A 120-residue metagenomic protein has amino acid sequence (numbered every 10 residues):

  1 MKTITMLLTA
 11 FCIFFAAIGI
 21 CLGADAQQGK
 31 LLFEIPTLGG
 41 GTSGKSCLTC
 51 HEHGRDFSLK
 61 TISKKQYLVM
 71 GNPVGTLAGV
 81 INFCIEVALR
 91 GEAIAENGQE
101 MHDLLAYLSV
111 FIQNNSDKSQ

Functional and structural regions predicted by a protein language model:
M1-L8: Bacterial N-terminal signal peptides that target proteins for export
L8-A17: Bacterial N-terminal signal peptides
G19-G41, L89-R90: Electrostatic cytochrome c docking/interface patches
Q28-L32, T76, V80, Q99-A106: Extracytoplasmic/secreted proteins, especially bacterial periplasmic and envelope-associated proteins
T42-G54, L104, L108: The canonical Cys-X-X-Cys-His
S58-K65: Short cysteine/histidine-rich zinc-coordinating motifs and their immediately flanking basic loops
V74-A95: Short Fe-S-cluster ligation motifs
R90-Q120: C-terminal capping alpha-helices of c-type cytochrome domains
